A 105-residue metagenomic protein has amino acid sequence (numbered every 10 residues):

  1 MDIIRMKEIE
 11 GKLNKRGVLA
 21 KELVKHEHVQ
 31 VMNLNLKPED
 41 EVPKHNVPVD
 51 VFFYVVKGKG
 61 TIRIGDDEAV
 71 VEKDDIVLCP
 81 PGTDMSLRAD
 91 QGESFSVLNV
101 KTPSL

Functional and structural regions predicted by a protein language model:
M1-H28, V77: A short, N-terminal "cap"/entry segment at the start of jelly-roll beta-barrel domains of the cupin/DSBH fold
M32-V47: Conserved short histidine dyad/triad with adjacent acidic residue
V49-G60, G65: Glycine- and acidic-residue-biased ligand/ion/polar-headgroup-sensing regions
K59-T61, E68, D84, S94: Structural motif
D67-P81: Short acidic-glycine-tyrosine-enriched beta hairpin
P81-L105: Ligand-binding loop in jelly-roll beta-barrel domains
